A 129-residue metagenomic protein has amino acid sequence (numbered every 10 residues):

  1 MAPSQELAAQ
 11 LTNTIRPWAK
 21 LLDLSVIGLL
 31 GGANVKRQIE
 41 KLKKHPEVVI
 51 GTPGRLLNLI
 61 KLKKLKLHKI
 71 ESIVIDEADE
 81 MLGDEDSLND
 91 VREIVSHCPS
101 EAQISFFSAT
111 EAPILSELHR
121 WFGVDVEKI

Functional and structural regions predicted by a protein language model:
M1-K61, K69-S72, K128: Conserved nucleic-acid-binding Ia/Ib motif block in the N-terminal RecA-like helicase ATPase lobe
K66-I129: Post-DEXD/H (motif II) to motif III coupling segment of the RecA-like Helicase ATP-binding lobe
